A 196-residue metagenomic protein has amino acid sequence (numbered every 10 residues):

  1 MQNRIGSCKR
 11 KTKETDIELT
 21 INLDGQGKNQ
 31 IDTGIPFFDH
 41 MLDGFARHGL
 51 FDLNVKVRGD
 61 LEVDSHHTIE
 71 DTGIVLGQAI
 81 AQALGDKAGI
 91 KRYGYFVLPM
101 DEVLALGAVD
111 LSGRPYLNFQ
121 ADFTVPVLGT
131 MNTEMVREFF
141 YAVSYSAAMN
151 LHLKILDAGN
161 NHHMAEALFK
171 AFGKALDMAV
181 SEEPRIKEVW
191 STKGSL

Functional and structural regions predicted by a protein language model:
Q2-L196: N-terminal intrinsically disordered, cationic/polar leader segments that include organellar targeting peptides
